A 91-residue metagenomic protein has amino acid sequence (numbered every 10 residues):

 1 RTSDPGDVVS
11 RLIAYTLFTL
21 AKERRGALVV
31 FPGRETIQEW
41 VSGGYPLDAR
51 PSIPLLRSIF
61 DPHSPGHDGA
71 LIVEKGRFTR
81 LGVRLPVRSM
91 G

Functional and structural regions predicted by a protein language model:
R1-G91: Divalent-cation
